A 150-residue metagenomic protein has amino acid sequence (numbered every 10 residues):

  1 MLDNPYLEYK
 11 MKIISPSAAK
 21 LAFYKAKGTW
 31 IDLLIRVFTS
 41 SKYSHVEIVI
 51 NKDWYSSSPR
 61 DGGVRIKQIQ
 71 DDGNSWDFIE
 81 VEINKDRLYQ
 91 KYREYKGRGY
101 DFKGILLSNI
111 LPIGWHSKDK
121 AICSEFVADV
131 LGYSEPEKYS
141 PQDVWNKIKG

Functional and structural regions predicted by a protein language model:
M1-A19, K25-W30, K149-G150: Protein maturation boundaries and topogenic segments
L21-E80, L107-S117: Glycine-rich catalytic cores of cysteine/serine-nucleophile enzymes that process amide/ester linkages in cell-envelope
W30-L33, R87-K91, D143: Exposed alpha-helical structural elements
I50-D53, I83-N84, L131-E135: Short glycine/proline-enriched coil/turn segments at helix->beta-strand junctions
E82-L106: A structural motif
L107-G150: Activation targets extended, charge/polar-rich intrinsically disordered C-terminal tails
